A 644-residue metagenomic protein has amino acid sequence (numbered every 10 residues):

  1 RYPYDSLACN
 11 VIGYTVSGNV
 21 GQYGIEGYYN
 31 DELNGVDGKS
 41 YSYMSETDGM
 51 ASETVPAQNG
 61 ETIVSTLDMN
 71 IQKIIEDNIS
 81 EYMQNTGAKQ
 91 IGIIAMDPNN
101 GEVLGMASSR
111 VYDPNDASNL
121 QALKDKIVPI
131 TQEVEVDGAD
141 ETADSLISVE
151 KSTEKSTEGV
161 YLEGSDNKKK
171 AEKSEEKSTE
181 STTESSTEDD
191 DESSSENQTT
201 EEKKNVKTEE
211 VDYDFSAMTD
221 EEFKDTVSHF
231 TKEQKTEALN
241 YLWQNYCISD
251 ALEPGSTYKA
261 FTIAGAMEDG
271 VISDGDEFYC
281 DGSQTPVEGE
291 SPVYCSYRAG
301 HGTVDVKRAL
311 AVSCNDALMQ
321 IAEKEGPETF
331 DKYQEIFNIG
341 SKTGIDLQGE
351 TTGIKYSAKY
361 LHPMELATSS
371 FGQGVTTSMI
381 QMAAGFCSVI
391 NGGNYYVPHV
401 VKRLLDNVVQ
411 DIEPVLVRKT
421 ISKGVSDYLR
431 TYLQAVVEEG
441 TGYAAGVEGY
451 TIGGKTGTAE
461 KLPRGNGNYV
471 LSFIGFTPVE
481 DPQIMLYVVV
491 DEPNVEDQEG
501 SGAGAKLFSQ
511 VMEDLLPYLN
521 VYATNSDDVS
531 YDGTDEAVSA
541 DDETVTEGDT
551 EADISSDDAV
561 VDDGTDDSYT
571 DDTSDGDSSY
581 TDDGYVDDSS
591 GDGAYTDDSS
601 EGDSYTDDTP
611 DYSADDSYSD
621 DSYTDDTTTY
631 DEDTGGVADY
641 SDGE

Functional and structural regions predicted by a protein language model:
R1-G60, G105, V488, K506-Q510: Small/polar-residue-rich segments within soluble enzyme cores
R1-N10, Y14, T62, E328 (+8 more regions): Conserved SxxK-family serine transpeptidase/carboxypeptidase catalytic domain of penicillin-binding proteins
A8, Q22, M50-V64, D68 (+5 more regions): Peptidoglycan glycan-strand catalytic modules in the bacterial/periplasmic cell-wall system
N10-Y14, V64-T66, G92-M96, L104-S108 (+1 more regions): Soluble periplasmic/extracytoplasmic beta-strand elements of cell-envelope proteins
S17-M44, Q90-N115, D214-S216, E221 (+1 more regions): Carboxylate/His-rich catalytic cores and anion/metal-binding grooves
D48-I91, N99: Conserved, well-ordered alpha-helix/loop/beta-strand core segments that scaffold catalytic motifs
M50-A51, N99-K173, S193-S256, F261-V490 (+1 more regions): Beta-lactam-recognizing serine transpeptidase/beta-lactamase-like catalytic domain environment
I130-Q234, Y522-E644: Intrinsically disordered, low-complexity repeat and linker tracts
